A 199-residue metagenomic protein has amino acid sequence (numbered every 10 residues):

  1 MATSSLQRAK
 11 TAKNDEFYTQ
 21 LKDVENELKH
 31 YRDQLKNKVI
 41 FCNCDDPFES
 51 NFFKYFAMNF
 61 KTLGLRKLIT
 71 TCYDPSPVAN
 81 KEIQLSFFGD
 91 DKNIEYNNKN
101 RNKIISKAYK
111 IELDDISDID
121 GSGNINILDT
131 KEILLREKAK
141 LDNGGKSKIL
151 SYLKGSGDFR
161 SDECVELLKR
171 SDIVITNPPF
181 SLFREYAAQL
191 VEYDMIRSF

Functional and structural regions predicted by a protein language model:
M1-K154: S-adenosyl-L-methionine
V24, R160, L182-F183: Amphipathic coiled-coil/heptad-repeat helices and related helical stalk/stem segments that mediate oligomerization
Y31, G157-K169: Short amphipathic alpha-helix with an adjacent loop that forms part of the alpha/beta core around
L35-K36, K169-R170, Y193: Residue-level preference for short coil/turn positions at secondary-structure junctions
V39, D172-I173: Structural motif
I175-P179: Amphipathic alpha-helical repeat scaffolds
L182-Y193: A short, conserved alpha-helix within the catalytic core of class I
D194-F199: Conserved beta-strand signature within the Rossmann-like core of class I S-adenosyl-L-methionine
